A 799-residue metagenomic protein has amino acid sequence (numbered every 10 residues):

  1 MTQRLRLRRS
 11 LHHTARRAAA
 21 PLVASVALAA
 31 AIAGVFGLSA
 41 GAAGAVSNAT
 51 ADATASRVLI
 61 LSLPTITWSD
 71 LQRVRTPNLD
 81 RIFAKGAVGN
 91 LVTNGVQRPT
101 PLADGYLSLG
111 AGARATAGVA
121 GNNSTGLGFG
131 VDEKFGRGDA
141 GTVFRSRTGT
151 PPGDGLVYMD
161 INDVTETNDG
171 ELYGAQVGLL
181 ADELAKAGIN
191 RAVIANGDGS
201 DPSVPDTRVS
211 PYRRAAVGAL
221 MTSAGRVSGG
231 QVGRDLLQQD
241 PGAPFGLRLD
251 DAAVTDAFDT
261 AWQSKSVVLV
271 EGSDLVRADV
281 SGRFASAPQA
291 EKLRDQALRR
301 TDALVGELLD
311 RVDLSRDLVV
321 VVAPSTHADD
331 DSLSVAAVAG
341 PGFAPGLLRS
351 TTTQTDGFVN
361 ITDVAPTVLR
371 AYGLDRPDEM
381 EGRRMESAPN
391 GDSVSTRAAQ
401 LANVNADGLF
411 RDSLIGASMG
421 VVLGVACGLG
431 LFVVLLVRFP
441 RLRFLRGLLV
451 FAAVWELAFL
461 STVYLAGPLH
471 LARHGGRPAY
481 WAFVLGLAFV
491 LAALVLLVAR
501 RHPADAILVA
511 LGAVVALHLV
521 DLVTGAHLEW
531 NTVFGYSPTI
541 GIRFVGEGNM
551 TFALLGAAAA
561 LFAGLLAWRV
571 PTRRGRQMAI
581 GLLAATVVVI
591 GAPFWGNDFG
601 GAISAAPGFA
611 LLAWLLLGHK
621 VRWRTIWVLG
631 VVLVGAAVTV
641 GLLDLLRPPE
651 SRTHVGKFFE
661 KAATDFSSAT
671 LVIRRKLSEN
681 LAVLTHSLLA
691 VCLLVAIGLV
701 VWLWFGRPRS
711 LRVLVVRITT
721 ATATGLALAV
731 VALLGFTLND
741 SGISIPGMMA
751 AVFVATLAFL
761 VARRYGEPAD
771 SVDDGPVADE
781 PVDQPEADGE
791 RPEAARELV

Functional and structural regions predicted by a protein language model:
A33-A53, G467, A472: C-terminal region of N-terminal signal peptides and the immediate post-cleavage residues of exported proteins
A42-D412: Soluble extramembrane regions of membrane proteins in the secretory/endomembrane system
G391, P440-A458, R501-G512, T572-G581 (+2 more regions): Membrane-interfacial loop-to-transmembrane alpha-helix junctions, especially the N-terminal start
A399-T539, N549-W568: Core alpha-helical transmembrane segments of integral membrane proteins
D407-A417, G535-L555, F594, F658-L689: Short aromatic-rich membrane-water interface segments that cap or initiate transmembrane helices in multi-pass membrane
P468-G475, G591-F599, T737-S744: Membrane-interface helix caps and helix-loop-helix hairpins in membrane proteins
D505-L528, T532-Y536, W627-V628, L633-T664: Aromatic-rich transmembrane-lumenal/periplasmic boundary elements in polytopic membrane proteins
W623-V628, A636-V640, R652-T653, K657-V799: Long, compositionally biased intrinsically disordered regions
